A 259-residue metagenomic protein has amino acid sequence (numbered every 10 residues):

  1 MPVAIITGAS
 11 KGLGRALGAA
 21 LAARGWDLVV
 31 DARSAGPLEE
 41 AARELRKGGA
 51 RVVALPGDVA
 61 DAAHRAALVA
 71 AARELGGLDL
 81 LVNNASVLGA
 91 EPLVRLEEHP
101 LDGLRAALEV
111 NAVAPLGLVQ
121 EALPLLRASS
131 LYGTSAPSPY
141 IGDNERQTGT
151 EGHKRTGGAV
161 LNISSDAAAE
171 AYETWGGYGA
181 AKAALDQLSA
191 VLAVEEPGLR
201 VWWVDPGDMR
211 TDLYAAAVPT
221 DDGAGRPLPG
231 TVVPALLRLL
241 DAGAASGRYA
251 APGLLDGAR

Functional and structural regions predicted by a protein language model:
S10-K11: Conserved glycine-rich cofactor-binding loop
R24-A41: Conserved glycine-rich Rossmann-like NAD(P)H-binding loop of the short-chain dehydrogenase/reductase
N84-P92: Conserved NAD(P)H cofactor-binding loop of Rossmann-fold oxidoreductase domains
P92-L96, P100-R105: Substrate-binding pocket helix/loop in short-chain dehydrogenase/reductase
V119, A181: Active-site helix of classical SDR
S165: Residue(s) in the substrate-gating loop at a strand-loop-helix junction that position the organic substrate next
G198-L199, W203-T211, P219-R259: C-terminal helical subdomain
